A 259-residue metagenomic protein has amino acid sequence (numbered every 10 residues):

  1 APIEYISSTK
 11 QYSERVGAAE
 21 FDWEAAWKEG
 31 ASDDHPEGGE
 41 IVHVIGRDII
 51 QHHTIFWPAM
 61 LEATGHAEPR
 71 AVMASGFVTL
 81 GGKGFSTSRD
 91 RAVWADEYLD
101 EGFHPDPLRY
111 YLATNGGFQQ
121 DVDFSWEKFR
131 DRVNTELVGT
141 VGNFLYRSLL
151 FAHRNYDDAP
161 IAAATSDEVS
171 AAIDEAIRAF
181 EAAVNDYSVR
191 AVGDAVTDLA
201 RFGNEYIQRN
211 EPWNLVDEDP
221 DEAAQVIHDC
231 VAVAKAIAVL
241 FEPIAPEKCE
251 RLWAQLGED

Functional and structural regions predicted by a protein language model:
A1-R154, V192-V196: Structured secondary-structure scaffolds
G84-S86, V169, I173: Hydrophobic alpha-helical transmembrane segments
K128-T165, A172-D259: Helix-rich, typically C-terminal accessory recognition domains appended to large enzymatic cores
